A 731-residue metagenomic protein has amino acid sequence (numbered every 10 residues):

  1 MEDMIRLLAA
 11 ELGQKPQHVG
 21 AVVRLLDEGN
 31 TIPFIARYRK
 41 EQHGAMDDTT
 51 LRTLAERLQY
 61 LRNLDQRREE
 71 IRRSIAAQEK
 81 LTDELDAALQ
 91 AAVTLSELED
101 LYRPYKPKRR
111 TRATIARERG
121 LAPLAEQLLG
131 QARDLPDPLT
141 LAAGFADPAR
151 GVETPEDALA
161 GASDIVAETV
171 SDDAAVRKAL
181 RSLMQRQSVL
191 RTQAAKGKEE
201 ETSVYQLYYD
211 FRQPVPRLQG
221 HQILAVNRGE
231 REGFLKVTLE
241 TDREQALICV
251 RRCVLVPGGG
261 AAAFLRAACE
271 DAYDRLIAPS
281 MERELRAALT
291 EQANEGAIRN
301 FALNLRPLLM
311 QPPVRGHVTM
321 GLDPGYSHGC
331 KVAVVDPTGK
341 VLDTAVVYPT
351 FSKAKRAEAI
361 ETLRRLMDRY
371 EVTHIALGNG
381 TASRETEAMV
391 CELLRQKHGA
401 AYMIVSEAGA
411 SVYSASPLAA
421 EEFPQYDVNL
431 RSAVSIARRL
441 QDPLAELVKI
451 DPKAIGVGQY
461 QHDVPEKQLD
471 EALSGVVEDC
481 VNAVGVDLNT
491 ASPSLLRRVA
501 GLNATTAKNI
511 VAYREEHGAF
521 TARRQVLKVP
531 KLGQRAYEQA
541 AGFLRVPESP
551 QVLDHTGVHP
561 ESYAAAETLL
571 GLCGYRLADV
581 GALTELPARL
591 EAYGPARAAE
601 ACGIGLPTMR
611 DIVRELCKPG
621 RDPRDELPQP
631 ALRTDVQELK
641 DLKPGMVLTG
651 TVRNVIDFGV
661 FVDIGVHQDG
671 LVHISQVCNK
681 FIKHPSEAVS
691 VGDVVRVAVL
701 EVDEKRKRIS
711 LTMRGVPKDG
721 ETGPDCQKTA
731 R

Functional and structural regions predicted by a protein language model:
M1-G20, D27: Generic start-of-chain signal for non-secretory N-termini
M4, E56, R62-K80, Q90 (+7 more regions): Long, highly charged, low-complexity intrinsically disordered interaction regions that mediate electrostatic DNA/RNA
K15-P16, E28-G29, L95-S96, R109 (+20 more regions): Short flexible coil/turn linkers enriched for glycine and charged/polar residues that connect secondary-structure
F34, T50-T53, Y60-G321, G325-Y426 (+1 more regions): Duplex nucleic acid-engaging cores and interfaces of nucleic-acid transaction enzymes
Y38-K40, L129, D242, P324 (+11 more regions): Short, ordered loop/turn segments at secondary-structure junctions
S74, L98-Y102, G229-D242, R252-I277 (+3 more regions): Structured, non-catalytic alpha/beta "coupling" segments that mediate domain-domain communication and provide generic
S182-V189, L322-Y326, G380-E385, V405-V412 (+5 more regions): A glycine-rich phosphate-binding loop feature that marks nucleotide/adenosyl-phosphate handling sites
V546-R731: Single-stranded RNA-binding regions, centering on S1/OB-family and related RNA-binding modules
